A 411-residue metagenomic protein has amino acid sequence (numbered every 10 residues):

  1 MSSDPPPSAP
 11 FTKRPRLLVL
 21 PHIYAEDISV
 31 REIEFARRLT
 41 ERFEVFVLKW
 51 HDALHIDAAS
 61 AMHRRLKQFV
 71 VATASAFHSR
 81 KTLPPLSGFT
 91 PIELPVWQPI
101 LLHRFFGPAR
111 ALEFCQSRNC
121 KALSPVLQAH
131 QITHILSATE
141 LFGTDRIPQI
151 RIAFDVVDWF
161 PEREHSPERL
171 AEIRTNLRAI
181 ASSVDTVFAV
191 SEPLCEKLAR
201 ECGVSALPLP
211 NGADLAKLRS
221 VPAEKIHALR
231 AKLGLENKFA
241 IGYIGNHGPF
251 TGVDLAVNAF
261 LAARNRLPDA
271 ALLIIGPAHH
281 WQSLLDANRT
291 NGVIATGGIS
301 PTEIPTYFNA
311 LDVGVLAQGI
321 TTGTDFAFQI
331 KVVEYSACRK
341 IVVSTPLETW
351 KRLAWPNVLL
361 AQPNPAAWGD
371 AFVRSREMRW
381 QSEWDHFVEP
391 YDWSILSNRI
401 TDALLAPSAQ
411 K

Functional and structural regions predicted by a protein language model:
E26-V30, T251, S300-Y307, G314-S336 (+1 more regions): Nucleotide-sugar-dependent
F35, S117-V126, G143, P167-V187: Membrane-proximal helix-turn-helix segments that form the acceptor-binding/catalytic region of lipid-linked
F188, L235-T251, V257-F260: Conserved donor-binding/catalytic core segment of Leloir-type glycosyltransferases
P193, G212: Carbohydrate-associated surface elements
R219-G234: A short helix/loop element that forms part of the nucleotide-sugar donor recognition site in Leloir-type
Q282-F308: Nucleotide-activated donor-binding/catalytic signature segment of Leloir-type glycosyltransferases, i.e., the conserved
N357-A366, F372-E377: Conserved acidic donor-binding segment of nucleotide-sugar-dependent glycosyltransferases
R376-P407: A charged, aromatic-enriched C-terminal amphipathic alpha-helix characteristic of glycosyltransferases across folds
